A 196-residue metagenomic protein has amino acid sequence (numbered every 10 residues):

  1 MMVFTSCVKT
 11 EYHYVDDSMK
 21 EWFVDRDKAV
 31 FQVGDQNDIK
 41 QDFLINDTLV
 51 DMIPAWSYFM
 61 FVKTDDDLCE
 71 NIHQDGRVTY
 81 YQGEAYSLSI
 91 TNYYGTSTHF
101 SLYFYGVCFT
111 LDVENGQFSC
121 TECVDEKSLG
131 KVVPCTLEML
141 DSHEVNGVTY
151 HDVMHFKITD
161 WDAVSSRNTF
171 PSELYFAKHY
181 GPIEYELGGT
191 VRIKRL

Functional and structural regions predicted by a protein language model:
V3-S6: C-terminal motif of bacterial Sec signal peptides marking the signal peptidase cleavage site
V8-L196: Conserved functional acidic sites
